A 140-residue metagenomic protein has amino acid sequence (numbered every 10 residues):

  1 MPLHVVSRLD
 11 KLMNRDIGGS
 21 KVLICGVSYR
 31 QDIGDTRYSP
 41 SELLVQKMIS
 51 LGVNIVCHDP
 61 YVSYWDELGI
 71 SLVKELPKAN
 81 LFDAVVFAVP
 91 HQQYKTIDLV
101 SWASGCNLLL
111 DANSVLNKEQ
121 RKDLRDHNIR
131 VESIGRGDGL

Functional and structural regions predicted by a protein language model:
M1-L140: Structural/interface elements that position substrates and couple domains in central-metabolism enzymes
